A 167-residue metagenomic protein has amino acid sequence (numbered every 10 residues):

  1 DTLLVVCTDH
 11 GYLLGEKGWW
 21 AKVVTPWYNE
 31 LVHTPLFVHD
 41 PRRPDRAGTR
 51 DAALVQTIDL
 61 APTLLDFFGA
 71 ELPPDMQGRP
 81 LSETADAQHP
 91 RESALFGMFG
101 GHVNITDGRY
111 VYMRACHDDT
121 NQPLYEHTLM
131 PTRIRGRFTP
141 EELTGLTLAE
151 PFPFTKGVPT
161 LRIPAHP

Functional and structural regions predicted by a protein language model:
T2, G48-D107: Polar, surface-exposed loop/tail segments that function as active-site lids or cofactor/substrate-recognition elements
T2-A47, Q56, R91-E92: Histidine-centered active-site microenvironments of extracellular/periplasmic hydrolases and transferases
L14-G15, A85, R114: Activation segment
Y28-N29, F99-P167: C-terminal, low-complexity/hydrophilic appendages and adjacent surface loops of extracellular/periplasmic anionic
V32, D59, V111: Active-site phosphate/pyrophosphate-handling residues
D40-P44, G69-E71, G108-Y110, C116-H117: Short loop segments at secondary-structure junctions
